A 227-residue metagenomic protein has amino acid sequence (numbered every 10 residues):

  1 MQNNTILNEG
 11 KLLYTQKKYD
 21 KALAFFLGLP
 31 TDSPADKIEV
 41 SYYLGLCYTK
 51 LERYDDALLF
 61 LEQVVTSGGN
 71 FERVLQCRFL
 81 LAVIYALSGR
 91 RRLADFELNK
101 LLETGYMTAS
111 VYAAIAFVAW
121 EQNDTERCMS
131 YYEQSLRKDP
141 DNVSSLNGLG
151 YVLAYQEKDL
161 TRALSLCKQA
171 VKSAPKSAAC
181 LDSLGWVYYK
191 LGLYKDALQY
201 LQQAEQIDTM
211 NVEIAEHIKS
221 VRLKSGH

Functional and structural regions predicted by a protein language model:
N8, Y43, L80, A114 (+3 more regions): Canonical tetratricopeptide repeat
K11, L46, V83, F117 (+3 more regions): Residue-level recognition of tetratricopeptide repeat
Q16, L51, S88, Q122 (+3 more regions): Structural motif corresponding to the intra-repeat A-B loop/turn of tetratricopeptide repeats
L29-P30, Q63-S67, K100-L101, Q134-S135 (+2 more regions): Canonical positions in the second alpha-helix
P34-A35, G69-E72, Y106, P140 (+2 more regions): Short coil turns that delineate tetratricopeptide repeat
V40, V74-C77, V111, S145 (+2 more regions): TPR alpha-solenoid repeat register
